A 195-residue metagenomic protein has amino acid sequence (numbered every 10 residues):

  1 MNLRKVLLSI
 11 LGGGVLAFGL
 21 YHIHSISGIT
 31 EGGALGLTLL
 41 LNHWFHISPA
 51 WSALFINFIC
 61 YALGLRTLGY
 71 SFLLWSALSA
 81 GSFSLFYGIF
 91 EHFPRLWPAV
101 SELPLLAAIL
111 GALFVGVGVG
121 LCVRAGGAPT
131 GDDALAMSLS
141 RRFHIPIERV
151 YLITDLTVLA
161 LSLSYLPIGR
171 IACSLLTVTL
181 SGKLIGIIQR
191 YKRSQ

Functional and structural regions predicted by a protein language model:
M1-Q195: Core subunits and conserved enzymes of cellular information-processing and envelope-translocation systems across
